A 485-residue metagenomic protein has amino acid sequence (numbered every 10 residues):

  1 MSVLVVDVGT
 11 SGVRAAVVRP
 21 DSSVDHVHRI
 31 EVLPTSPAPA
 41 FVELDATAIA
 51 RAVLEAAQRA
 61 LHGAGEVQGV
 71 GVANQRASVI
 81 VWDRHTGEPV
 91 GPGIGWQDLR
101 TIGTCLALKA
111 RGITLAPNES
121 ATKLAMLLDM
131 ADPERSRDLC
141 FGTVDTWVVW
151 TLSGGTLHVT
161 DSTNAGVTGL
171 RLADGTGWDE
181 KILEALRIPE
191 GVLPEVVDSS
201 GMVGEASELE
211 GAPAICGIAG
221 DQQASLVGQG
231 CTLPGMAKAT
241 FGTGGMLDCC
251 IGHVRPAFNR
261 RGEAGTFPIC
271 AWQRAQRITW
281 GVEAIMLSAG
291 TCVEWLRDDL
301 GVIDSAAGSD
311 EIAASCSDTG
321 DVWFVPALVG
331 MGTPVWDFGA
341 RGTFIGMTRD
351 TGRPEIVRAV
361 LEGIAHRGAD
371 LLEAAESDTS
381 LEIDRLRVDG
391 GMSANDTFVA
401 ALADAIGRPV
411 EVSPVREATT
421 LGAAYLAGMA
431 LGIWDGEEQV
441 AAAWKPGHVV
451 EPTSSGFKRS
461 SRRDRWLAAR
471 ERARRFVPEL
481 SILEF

Functional and structural regions predicted by a protein language model:
M1-H28, S36, G71-L106, P133 (+2 more regions): Glycine/Thr-rich phosphate-binding loops that ligate phosphate moieties of nucleotide and other phosphorylated ligands
V3-D7, E66-V72, F141, I215-G228 (+4 more regions): Short glycine-aspartate micro-motif
V8-T10, G112-Q222, G281, A289 (+5 more regions): Gly/Ser/Thr-rich active-site cleft segment
H26-E66, G112: N-terminal phosphate-binding loop and adjacent alpha-helix
I49, K109-T122, P213-I218, M236-K238 (+1 more regions): A polyampholytic, Gly/Pro-enriched intrinsically disordered region
A50-Q58, A121-L124, G220-A224, V293 (+2 more regions): Short, hydrophobic/amphipathic alpha-helical packing segments that form internal helix faces or helix-helix interfaces
V53-Q68, M130-S136, T151, E180-E190 (+1 more regions): Phosphate/pyrophosphate-binding loops at sites that engage ATP/ADP/AMP, CoA/4′-phosphopantetheine, polyphosphate
A165-R277, L287-T291, D304-I312, D318 (+3 more regions): ATP-dependent carbohydrate kinase catalytic cores
